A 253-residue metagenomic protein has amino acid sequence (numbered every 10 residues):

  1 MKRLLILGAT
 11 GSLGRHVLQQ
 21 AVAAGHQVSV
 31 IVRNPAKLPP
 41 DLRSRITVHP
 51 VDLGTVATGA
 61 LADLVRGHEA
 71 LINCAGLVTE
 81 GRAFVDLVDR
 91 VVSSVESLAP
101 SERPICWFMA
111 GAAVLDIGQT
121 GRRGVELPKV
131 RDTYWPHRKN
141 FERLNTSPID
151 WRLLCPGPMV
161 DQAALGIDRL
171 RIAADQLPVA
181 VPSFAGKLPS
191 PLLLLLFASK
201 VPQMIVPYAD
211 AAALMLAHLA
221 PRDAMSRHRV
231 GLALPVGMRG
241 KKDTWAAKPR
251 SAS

Functional and structural regions predicted by a protein language model:
K2-A24: N-terminal Rossmann NAD(P)H-binding glycine-rich loop of SDR-like oxidoreductase domains
K2-R3, P191-S253: Mid/C-terminal beta-alpha module of Rossmann-like enzyme folds, strongest in SDR-family dehydrogenases/epimerases
T10, Q27-S29, P35, R90-Y134: Conserved Rossmann-fold NAD(P)-dependent oxidoreductase catalytic core, especially the SDR/UDP-sugar
L13, L71, N140, L154 (+1 more regions): Non-catalytic, hydrophobic alpha-helical segments
V30, A36-S97: NAD(P)H-binding glycine-rich loop region in Rossmannoid oxidoreductase-like domains and their noncatalytic homologs
E80, A112-G118, M159-Q162: Conserved catalytic-site region of short-chain dehydrogenase/reductase
E142-A163, L170-A173: Conserved beta-loop-beta element that borders a ligand/cofactor-binding pocket
D161-P182, H218-H228: Glycine/proline-rich active-site loop of Rossmann-fold NAD(P)-dependent oxidoreductases
